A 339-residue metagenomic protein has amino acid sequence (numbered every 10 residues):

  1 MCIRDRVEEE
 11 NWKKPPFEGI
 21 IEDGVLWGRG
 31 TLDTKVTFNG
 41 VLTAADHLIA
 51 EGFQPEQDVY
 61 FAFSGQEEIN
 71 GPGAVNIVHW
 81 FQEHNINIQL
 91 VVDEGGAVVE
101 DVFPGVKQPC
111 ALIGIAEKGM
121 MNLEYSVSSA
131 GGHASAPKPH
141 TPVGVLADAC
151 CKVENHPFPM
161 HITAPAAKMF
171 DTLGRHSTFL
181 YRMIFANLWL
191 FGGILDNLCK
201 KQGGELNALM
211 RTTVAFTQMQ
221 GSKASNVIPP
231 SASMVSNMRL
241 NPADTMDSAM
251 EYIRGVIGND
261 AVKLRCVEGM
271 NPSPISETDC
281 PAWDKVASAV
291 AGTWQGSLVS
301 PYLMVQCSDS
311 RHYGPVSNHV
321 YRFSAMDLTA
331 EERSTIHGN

Functional and structural regions predicted by a protein language model:
R4-T31, L48-P55: Acidic/His- and Gly-rich active-site-bordering loop/insert found across diverse amide/peptide-bond hydrolases
D5, V99-E100, P159-K223, P230 (+3 more regions): An extended, acidic, His-containing surface patch that forms the Zn2+-binding/catalytic region of metallohydrolases
V25, G30-T31, A97, S129 (+1 more regions): Cysteine-centered functional microenvironments
L26, L32-L112: Acidic/histidine-rich catalytic neighborhood of metal-dependent amide-processing enzymes
D46-A50, Q82, C151-F158, G258 (+2 more regions): Sec-exported extracytoplasmic/periplasmic mature domains
E56-D58, I86-Q89, D260, G296 (+1 more regions): Loop/turn elements at helix/coil->beta-strand transitions in domains of secreted/extracellular proteins
F61, S233-V235, C266-V267: Short, well-ordered beta-strand elements
V75, Q82-D247: Midchain, well-structured core segments that form catalytic/ion-binding scaffolds
